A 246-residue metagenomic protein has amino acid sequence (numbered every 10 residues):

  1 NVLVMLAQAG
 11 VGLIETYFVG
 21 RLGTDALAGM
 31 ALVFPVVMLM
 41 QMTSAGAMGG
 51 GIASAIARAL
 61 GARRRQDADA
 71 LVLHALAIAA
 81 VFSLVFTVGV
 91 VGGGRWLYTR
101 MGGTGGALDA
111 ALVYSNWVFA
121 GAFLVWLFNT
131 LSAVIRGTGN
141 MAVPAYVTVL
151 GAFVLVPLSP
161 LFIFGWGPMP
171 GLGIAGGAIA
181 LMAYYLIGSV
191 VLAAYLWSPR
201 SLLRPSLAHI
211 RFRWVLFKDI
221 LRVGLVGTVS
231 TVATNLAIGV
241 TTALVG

Functional and structural regions predicted by a protein language model:
N1, M5, T16-Y17, F34 (+12 more regions): Transmembrane alpha-helix boundary and packing residues in multipass membrane permease domains and related
N1-G12, W117, G151, Y184-G188 (+2 more regions): Transmembrane helical elements of multi-pass membrane transporters/channels
N1-Y17, R21-L22, P35-G50, S54-A55 (+5 more regions): N-terminal transmembrane alpha-helices
V2, L6-A28, Y98-G105, L161-L172 (+1 more regions): Helix-terminus/linker motif at the lipid-water interface of multi-pass membrane proteins
T24-P35, A111-S115, A178: Small-residue hotspots at the loop-to-helix junctions and early N-terminal turns of transmembrane alpha-helices
L27-V88, V125-P144, A237-I238, T242-G246: Small-residue-rich hydrophobic transmembrane alpha-helices
I56-F123, V154-P157, M169-L225: Short alpha-helical transmembrane segments in multi-pass integral membrane proteins
V143-V147, I179: Hydrophobic alpha-helical membrane segments of integral membrane proteins
